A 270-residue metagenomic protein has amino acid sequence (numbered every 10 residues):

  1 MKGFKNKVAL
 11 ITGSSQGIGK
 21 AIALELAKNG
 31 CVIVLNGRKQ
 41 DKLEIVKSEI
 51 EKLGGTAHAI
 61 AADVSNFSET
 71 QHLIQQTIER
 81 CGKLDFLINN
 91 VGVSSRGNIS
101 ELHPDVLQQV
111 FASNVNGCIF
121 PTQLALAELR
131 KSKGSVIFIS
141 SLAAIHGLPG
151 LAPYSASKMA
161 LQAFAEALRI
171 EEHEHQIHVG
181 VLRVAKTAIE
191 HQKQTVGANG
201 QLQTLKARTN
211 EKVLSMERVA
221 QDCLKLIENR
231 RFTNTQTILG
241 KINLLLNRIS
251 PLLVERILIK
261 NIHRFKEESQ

Functional and structural regions predicted by a protein language model:
V8, S15-Q16: Conserved glycine-rich cofactor-binding loop
C31-V46: Conserved glycine-rich Rossmann-like NAD(P)H-binding loop of the short-chain dehydrogenase/reductase
A61-H72, P104: The beta1-alpha1 cofactor-binding region of Rossmann-like NAD(H)/NADP(H)-dependent oxidoreductases
N98-I99, H103-F111: Substrate-binding pocket helix/loop in short-chain dehydrogenase/reductase
T122, S157: Active-site helix of classical SDR
S141: Residue(s) in the substrate-gating loop at a strand-loop-helix junction that position the organic substrate next
E174-I238: SDR active-site lid
